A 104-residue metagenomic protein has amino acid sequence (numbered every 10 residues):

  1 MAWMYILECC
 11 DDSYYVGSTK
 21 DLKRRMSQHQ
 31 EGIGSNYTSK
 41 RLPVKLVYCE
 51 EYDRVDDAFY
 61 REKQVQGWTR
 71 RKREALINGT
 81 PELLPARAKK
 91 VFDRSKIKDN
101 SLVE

Functional and structural regions predicted by a protein language model:
M1-S35, S39-E51, F59-K63, I77 (+1 more regions): GIY-YIG nuclease catalytic motif and its immediate N-terminal context
V55: C2H2-type zinc-finger recognition helix
Q64-L76: Short arginine-rich
